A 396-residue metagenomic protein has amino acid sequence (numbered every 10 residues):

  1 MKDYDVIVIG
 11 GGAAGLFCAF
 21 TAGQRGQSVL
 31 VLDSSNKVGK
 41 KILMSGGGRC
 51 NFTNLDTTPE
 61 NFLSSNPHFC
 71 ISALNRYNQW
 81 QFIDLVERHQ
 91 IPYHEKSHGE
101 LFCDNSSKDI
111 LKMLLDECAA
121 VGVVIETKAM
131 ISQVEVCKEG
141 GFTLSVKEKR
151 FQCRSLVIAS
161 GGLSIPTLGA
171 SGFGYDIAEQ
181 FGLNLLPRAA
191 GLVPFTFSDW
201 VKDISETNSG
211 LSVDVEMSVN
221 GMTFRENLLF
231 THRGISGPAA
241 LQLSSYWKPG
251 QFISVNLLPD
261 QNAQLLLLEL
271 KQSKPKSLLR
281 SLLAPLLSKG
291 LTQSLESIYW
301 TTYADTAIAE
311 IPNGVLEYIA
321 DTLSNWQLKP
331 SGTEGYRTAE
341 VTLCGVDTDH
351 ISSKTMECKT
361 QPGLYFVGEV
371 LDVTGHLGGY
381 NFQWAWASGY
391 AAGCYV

Functional and structural regions predicted by a protein language model:
M1-A14: Beta1/beta-strand and adjacent pyrophosphate-binding region of the FAD-binding site in flavoprotein oxidoreductases
I7, G23-G47: Glycine-rich FAD pyrophosphate-binding loop
I7-I9, L32, I131, F151-T167 (+3 more regions): Short hydrophobic core segments
N36-V38, L43-M44, F52-P59, P92 (+2 more regions): An anion/pyrophosphate-binding glycine-rich loop and adjacent beta-alpha core in soluble alpha-beta enzymes
R49-S97: Glycine-rich active-site loop/strand segments that organize a redox cofactor
R76-S155: Feature captures the FAD/FMN-dependent oxidoreductase FAD-binding
T127, S294-T374: A glycine-rich dinucleotide-binding beta-alpha-beta segment and adjacent secondary-structure elements that constitute
S155-V201: Glycine-rich loop(s) and the adjacent beta-strand/alpha-helix scaffold that form part
